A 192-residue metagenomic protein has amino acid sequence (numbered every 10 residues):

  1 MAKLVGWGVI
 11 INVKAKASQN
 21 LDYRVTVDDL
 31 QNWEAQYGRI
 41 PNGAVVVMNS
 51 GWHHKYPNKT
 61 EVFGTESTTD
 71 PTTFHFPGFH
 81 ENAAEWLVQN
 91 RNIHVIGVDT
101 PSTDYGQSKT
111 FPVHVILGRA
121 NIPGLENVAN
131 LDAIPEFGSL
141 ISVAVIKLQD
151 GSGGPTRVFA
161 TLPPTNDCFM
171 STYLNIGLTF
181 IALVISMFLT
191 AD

Functional and structural regions predicted by a protein language model:
M1-D167, S186-D192: Active-/binding-site microenvironments in catalytic and ligand-binding cores
P164-L178: C-terminal GPI-anchoring signal of eukaryotic secretory precursors
I176-L189: Cleavable N-terminal signal peptides of Sec/SRP-targeted secreted and luminal proteins
